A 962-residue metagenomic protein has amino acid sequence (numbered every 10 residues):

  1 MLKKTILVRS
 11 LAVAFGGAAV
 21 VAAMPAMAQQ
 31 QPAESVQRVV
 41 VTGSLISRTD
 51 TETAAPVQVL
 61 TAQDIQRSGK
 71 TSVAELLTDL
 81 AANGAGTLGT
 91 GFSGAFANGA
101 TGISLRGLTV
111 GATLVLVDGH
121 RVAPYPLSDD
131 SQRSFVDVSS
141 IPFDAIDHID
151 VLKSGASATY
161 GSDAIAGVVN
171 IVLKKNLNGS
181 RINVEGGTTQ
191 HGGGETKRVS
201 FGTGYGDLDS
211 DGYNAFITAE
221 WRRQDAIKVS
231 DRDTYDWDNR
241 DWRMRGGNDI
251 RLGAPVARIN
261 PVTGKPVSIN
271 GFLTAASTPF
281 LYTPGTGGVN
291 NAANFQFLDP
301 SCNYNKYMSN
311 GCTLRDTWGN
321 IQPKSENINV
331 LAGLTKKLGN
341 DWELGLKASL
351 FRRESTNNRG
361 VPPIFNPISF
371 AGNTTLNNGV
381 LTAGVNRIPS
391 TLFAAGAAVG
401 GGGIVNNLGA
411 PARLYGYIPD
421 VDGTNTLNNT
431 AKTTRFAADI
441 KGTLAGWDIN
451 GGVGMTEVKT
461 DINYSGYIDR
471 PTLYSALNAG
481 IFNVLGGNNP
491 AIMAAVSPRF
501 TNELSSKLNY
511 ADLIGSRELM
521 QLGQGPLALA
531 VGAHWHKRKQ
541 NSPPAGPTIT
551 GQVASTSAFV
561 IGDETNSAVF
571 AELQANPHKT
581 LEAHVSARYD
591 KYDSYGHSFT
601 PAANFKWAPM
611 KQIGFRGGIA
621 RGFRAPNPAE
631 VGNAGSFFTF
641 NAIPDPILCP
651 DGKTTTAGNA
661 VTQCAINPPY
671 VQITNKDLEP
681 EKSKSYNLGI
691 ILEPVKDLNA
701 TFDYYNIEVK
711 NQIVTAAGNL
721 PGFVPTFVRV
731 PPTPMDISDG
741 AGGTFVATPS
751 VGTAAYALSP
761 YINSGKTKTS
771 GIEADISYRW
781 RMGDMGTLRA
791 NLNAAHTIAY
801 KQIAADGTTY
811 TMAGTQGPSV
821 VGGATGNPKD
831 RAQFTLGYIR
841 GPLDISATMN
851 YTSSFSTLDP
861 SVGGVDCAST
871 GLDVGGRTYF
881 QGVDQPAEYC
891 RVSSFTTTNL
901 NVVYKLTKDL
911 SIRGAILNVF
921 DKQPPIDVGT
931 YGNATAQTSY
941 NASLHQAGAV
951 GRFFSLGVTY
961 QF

Functional and structural regions predicted by a protein language model:
M1-D79, S200-G204, K306, F436 (+1 more regions): N-terminal Sec signal peptide and the immediately downstream disordered periplasmic leader that contains the TonB box
P32-A33, N176-G179, G192, L208-Y213 (+10 more regions): Short loop/turn motifs that connect adjacent beta-strands in outer-membrane beta-barrel proteins
V73-L76, L80, T101-S104, V136-S139 (+2 more regions): N-terminal periplasmic accessory domains that precede and gate Gram-negative outer-membrane beta-barrel machines
L77-R121: Extracytoplasmic beta-strand/coil segments of soluble accessory domains associated with Gram-negative outer-membrane
H120-K153: Short acidic/polar hinge/loop motifs at secondary-structure boundaries that mediate gating or recognition
D130, T234-R240, T286-S325, L331 (+9 more regions): Surface-exposed, low-complexity loop segments enriched in small/polar and acidic residues
F638, L792-K905, F920: C-terminal beta-barrel architecture of Gram-negative outer-membrane proteins
N699, K710, I798, M849-A868 (+1 more regions): C-terminal beta-signal and adjacent terminal beta-strands/loops of Gram-negative outer-membrane beta-barrel proteins
